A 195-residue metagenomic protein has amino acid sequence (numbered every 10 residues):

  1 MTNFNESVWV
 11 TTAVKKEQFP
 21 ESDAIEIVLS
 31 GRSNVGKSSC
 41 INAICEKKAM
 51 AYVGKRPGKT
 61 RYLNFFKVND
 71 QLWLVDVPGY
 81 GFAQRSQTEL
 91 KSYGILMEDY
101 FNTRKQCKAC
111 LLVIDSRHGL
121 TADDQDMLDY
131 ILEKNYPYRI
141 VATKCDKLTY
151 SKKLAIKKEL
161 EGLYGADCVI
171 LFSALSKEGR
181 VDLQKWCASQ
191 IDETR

Functional and structural regions predicted by a protein language model:
M1-Q84: Conserved G1/Walker A P-loop phosphate-binding module
F4-K16, K147-R195: Canonical P-loop GTPase G-domain recognition
A49, Y62, W73, E89-Y93 (+7 more regions): Helical mechanochemical/support elements of P-loop NTPase systems and associated helical scaffolds
K59, L72, G79-F82, R117-G119 (+2 more regions): Conserved nucleotide-binding/hydrolysis micro-motifs of P-loop NTPases
F66, T143, L183: Residue-level signal for inorganic ion chemistry
N69-C107: Conserved nucleotide-sensing/catalytic segment adjacent to the nucleotide-binding pocket in NTP-handling enzymes
E98-D167: Conserved C-terminal guanine-recognition region of P-loop GTPase G domains, centered on the G4
